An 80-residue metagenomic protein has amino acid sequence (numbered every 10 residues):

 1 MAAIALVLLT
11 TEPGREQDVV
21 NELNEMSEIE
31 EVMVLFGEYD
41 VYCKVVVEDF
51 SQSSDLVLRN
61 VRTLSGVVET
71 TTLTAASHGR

Functional and structural regions predicted by a protein language model:
M1-R80: A compositional/biophysical signature of low hydrophobicity enriched in polar/charged and small residues
